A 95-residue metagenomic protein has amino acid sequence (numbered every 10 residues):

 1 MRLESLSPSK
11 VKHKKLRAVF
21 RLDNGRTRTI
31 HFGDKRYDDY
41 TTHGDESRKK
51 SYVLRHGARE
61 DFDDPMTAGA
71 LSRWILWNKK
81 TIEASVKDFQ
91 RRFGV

Functional and structural regions predicted by a protein language model:
M1-V95: Extended terminal accessory/targeting regions
